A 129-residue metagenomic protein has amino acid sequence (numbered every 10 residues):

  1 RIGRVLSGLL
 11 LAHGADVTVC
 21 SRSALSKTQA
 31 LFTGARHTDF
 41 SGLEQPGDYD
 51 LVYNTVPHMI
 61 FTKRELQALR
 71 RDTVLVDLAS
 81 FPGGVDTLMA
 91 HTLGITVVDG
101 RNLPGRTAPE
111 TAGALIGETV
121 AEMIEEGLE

Functional and structural regions predicted by a protein language model:
R1-I2: Hydrophobic/small residue at the entry helix of a nucleotide-binding pocket
L6, L10, L69: Aromatic pocket-lining residues of Rossmann-like dinucleotide-binding sites
S7, T18-S21, Y53-T55: Short, conserved beta-strand edge motifs with alternating hydrophobic and charged residues
A12-T33: NAD(P)-binding Rossmann-fold cofactor-contacting core
A24, M59, G84, E110-A114 (+1 more regions): Electropositive phosphate-/nucleotide-binding environments in soluble metabolic enzymes
S26-P104: Rossmann-like adenosine-cofactor binding region
I95-E129: Active-site capping/gating segments
